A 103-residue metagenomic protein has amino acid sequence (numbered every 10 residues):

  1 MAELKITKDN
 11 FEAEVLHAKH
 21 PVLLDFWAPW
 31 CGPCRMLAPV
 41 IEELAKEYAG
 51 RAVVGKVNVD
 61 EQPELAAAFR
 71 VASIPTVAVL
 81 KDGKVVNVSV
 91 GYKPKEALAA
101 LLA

Functional and structural regions predicted by a protein language model:
A2, T7, W27, V53-G55: Conserved Rossmann-like nucleotide-binding pocket used by diverse enzymes that bind dinucleotide cofactors
E3-V22: A short beta-strand-turn-helix
K19, W27-W30, S73: Short pre-active-site segment immediately N-terminal to redox-active cysteine/selenocysteine motifs in thiol-based
K19-P21, M36-V57, P63: Conserved helix-turn-beta segment immediately C-terminal to the redox Cys motif in thioredoxin-like folds
F26-V40: Conserved redox-active cysteine motifs that mediate thiol-disulfide chemistry, especially di-cysteine Cys-X(1-2)-Cys
P63-A67, A78: Short conserved loop adjoining the S-adenosyl-L-methionine
S73, A78-A103: Non-catalytic, surface beta->alpha helical segment in thiol-disulfide oxidoreductase systems
